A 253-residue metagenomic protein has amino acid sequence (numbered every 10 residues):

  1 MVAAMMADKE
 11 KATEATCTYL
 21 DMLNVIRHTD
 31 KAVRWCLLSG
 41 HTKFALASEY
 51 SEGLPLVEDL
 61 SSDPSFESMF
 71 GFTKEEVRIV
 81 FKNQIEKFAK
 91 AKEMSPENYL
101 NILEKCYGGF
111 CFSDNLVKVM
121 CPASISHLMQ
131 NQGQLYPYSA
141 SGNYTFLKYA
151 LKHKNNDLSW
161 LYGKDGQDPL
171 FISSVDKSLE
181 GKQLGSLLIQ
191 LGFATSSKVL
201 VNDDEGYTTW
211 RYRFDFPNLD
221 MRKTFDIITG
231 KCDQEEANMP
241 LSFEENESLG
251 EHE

Functional and structural regions predicted by a protein language model:
M1-A12: Conserved P-loop NTPase "ATPase switch" module shared by AAA+ and STAND
K11-R34: Substrate-engagement module of ASCE P-loop NTPases
K11-Y19, T73, V77, E180-L184: Phosphate/oxyanion-binding active-site loops and adjacent basic polyanion-contact surfaces
M22-D30, V80-F88, L188-G192: Hydrophobic, Leu/Ile/Phe/Ala-enriched alpha-helical segments that form helix-helix packing faces
D30-L54: A short beta-strand-to-loop transition that corresponds to the Sensor-1 phosphate-sensing loop of AAA+ P-loop ATPases
H41-A47, E76-V77, A194-T195, L200-N202: Conserved nucleotide-binding/hydrolysis micro-motifs of P-loop NTPases
A45-P55, D59-L128: Amphipathic alpha-helical segments of the small helical/lid subdomains adjacent to P-loop NTPase cores
K90-E253: C-terminal leucine-rich, beta-strand-based interaction scaffolds used for sensing/assembly
